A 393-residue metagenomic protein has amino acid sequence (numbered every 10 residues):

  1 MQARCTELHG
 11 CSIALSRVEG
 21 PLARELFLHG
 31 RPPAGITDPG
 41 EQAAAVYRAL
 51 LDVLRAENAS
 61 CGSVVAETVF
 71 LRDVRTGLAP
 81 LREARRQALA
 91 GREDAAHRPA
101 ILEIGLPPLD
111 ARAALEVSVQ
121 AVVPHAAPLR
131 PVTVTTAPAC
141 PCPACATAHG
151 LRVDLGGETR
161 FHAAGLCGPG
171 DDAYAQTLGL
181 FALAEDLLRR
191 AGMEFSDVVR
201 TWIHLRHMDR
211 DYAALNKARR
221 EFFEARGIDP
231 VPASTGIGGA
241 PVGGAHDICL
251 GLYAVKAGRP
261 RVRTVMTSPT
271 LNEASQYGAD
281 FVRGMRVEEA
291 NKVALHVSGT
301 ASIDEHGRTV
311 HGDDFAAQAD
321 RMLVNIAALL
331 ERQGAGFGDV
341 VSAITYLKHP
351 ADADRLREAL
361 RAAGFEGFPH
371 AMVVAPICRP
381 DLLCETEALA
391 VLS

Functional and structural regions predicted by a protein language model:
M1-S342, Y346-S393: N-terminal presequence-like segments and the immediate start of the first folded domain
